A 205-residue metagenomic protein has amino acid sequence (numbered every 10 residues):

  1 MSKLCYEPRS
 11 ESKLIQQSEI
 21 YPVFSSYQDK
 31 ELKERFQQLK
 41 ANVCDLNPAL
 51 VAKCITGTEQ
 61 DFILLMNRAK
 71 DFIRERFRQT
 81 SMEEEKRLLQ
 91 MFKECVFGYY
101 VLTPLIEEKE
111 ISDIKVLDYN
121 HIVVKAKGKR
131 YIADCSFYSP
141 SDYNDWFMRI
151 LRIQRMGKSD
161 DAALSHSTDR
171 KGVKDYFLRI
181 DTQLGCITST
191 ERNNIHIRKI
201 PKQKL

Functional and structural regions predicted by a protein language model:
M1-K127: N-terminal anchoring/assembly modules that precede and organize ATP-driven motor systems
H121-L205: P-loop NTP-binding catalytic core
